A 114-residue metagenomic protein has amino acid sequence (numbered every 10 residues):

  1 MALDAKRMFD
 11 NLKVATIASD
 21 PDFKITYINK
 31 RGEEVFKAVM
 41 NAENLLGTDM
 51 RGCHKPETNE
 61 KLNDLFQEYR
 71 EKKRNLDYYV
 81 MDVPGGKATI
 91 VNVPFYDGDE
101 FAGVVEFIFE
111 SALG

Functional and structural regions predicted by a protein language model:
M1-K30, K37: Sensory modules in modular signal-transduction proteins
N11-K13, G86-T89: Short, small/polar residue-rich loop motifs at catalytic or cofactor-binding pockets
E33-E34, R51: Sensory helix hotspots in PAS and closely related PAS-like folds
N41-E57: PAS-family sensory/regulatory domains
P56-L76: Soluble sensory domains of the PAS superfamily and closely related sensory modules
K73, Y78-A88, Y96, A102-G103: Per-ARNT-Sim (PAS) sensory domains and their PAS-associated C-terminal
F95-G114: Sensory coupling linkers of modular signal transduction proteins
